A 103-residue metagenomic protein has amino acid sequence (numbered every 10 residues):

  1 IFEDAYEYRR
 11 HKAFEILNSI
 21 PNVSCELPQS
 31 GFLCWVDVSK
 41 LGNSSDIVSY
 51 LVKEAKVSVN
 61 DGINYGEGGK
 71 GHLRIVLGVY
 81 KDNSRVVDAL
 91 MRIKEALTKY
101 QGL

Functional and structural regions predicted by a protein language model:
I1-E7, H11-I16, M91, A96-L97: Conserved core segment of the aminotransferase class I/II
A5-F14, C25-V38: Conserved glycine-rich beta-strand-loop-beta hairpin in the small C-terminal domain of fold type I
A13, F32-W35, V57-N60, I75-L77: Long, contiguous hydrophobic alpha-helical segments, chiefly transmembrane helices and signal peptides
L17-E26, Q101-L103: Surface-exposed helix-capping loop/turn segments at secondary-structure junctions
P21-C25, S58-I63: A short linear hydrophobic-aromatic micro-motif
L41-G42: Short helix-loop capping/hinge motifs at secondary-structure junctions, enriched in acidic/polar residues
I47: Short active-site alpha-helical segment characteristic of glycosyltransferases and processive polysaccharide synthases
Y50-S58, Y65-L103: PLP-dependent enzyme catalytic core of the Aspartate aminotransferase-like
